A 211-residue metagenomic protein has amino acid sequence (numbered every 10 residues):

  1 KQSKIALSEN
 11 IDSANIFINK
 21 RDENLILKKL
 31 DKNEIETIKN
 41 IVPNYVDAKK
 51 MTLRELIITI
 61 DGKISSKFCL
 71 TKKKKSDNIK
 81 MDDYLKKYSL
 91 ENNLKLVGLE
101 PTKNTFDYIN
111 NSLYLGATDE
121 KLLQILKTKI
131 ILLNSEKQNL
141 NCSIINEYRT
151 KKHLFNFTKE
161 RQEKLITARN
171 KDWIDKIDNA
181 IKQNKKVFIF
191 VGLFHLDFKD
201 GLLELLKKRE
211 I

Functional and structural regions predicted by a protein language model:
K1-R161: Structured, acidic catalytic/metal-binding patches in enzyme active sites
E160-I211: A cross-kingdom marker for long, charged
